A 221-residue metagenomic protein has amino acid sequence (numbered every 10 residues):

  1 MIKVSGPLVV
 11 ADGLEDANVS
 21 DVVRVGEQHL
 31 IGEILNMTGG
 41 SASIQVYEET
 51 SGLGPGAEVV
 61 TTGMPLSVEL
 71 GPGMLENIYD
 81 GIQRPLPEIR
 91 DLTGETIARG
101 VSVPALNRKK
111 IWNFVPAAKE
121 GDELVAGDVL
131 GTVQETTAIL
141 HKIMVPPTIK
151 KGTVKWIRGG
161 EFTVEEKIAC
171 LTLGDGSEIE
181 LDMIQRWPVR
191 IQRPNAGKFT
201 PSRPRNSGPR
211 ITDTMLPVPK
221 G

Functional and structural regions predicted by a protein language model:
I2-A98: N-terminal accessory targeting/assembly segments
P7-A11, S43-E48, R108-K119, G152-I157 (+1 more regions): Short alpha-helix capping/helix-loop boundary micro-motifs
E15, S51, L66, P116 (+3 more regions): Residue "hotspots" at secondary-structure boundaries inside conserved domains
D16, Q28-I31, T50, G63-V68 (+5 more regions): Short, charged beta-turn/beta-strand-edge "cap" motif at the junction between a beta-strand and an adjacent loop
G26-Q28, I157-E161, R205: Generic structural signal for short, solvent-exposed loop/turn connectors between secondary structure elements
N36-S41, P72-Q83, I139-G160, E178-P194: Short, compositionally biased
D91-P147, T163-G221: P-loop NTPase nucleotide-binding/switch module
